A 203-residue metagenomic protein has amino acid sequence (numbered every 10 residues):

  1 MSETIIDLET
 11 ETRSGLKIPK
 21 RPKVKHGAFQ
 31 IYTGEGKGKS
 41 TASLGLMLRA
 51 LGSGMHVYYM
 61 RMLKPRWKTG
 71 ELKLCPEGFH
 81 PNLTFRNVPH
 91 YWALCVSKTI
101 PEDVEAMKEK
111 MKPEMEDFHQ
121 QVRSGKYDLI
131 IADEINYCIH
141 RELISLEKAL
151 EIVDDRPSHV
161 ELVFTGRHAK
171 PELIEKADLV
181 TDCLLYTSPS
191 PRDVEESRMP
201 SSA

Functional and structural regions predicted by a protein language model:
S2-G27: Extreme N-terminal, non-catalytic leader segments that precede Walker-type/kinase nucleotide-binding cores
Q30-D117: Conserved P-loop
K98-D154: Phosphate-binding/switch loop-helix module in NTP-utilizing enzymes
Y127-D128, S158-V163: Loop/turn-to-beta-strand initiation segments
G166-K170: Short, polar loop motifs at secondary-structure junctions
K176-L185: A short helix-turn-beta junction within AAA+ P-loop NTPase domains corresponding to the substrate/partner-engaging
Y186-P191: Conserved small/polar residues in nucleotide/adenosyl-binding loops
M199-A203: Hydrophobic alpha-helical segments, chiefly the membrane-spanning helices and signal/signal-anchor peptides
